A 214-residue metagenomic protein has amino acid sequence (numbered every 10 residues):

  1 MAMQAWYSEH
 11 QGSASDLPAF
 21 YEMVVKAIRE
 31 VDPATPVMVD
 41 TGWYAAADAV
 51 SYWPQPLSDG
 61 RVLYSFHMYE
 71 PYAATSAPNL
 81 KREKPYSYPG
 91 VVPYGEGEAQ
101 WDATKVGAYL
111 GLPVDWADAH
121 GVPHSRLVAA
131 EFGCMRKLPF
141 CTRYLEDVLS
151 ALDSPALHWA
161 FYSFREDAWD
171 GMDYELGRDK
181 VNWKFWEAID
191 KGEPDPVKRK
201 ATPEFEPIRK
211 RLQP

Functional and structural regions predicted by a protein language model:
M1-A99, G111-M135, S154-A160: Active-site region of glycoside hydrolase catalytic domains
L17-V24, Y109, Y144, V148 (+1 more regions): Stable alpha-helical elements in mature extracytoplasmic
D102-G107: Long, repeat-rich segments with strong aromatic
P139-P214: Aromatic-rich peripheral "rim/lid" segments of glycoside hydrolase catalytic domains that contact and position glycan
